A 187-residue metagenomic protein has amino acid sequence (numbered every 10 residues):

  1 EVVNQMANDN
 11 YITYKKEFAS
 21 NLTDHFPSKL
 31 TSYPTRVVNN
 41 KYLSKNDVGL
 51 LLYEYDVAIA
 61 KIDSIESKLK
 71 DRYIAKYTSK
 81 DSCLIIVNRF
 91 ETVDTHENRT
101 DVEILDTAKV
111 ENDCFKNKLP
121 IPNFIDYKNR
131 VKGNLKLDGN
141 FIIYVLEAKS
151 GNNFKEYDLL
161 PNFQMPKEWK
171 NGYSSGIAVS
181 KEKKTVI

Functional and structural regions predicted by a protein language model:
E1-D9: Bacterial Sec-dependent N-terminal signal peptides
N8-K16: Helical scaffold of the NTase/Pol beta-like nucleotidyltransferase catalytic core
K15-A148: Surface-exposed acidic loop/strand-edge motifs in secreted or periplasmic proteins that form small linear binding
I142-K170: Short linear interaction motifs
P166-I187: A short, solvent-exposed beta-edge/loop patch
